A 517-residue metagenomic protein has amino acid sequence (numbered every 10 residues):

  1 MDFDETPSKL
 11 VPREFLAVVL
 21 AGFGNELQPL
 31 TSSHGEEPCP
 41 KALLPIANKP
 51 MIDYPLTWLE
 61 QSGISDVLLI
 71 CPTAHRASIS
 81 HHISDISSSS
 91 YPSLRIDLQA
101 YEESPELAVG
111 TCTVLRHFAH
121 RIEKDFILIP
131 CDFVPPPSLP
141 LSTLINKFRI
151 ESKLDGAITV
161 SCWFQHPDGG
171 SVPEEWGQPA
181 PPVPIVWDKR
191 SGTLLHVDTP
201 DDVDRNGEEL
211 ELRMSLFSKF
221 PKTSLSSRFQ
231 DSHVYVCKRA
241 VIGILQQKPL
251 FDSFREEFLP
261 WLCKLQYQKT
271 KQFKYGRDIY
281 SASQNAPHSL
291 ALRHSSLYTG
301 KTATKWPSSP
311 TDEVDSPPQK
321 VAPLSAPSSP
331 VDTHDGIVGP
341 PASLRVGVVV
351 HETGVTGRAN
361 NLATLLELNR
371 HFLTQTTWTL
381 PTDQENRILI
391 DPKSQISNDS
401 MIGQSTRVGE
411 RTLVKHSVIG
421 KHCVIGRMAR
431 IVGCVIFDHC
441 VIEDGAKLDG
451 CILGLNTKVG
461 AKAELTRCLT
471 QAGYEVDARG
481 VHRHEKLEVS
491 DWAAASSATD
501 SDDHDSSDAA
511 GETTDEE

Functional and structural regions predicted by a protein language model:
D2-R370, T514-E516: Unchanged
G24-E26, R76, D168-G169, S191-G192 (+8 more regions): Generic "edge-of-domain/loop-turn" microfeature
I129, I158, K264-K269, L380 (+4 more regions): Short C-terminal domain-edge/linker segments immediately following a structured domain
S142, K274, T377-D383: Flexible, disordered linker segments and immediate boundary regions flanking tandem C2H2 zinc-finger modules
A282-T311, K447-G480, K486-S490: A broadly tuned preference for mixed-charge, low-complexity surface segments
R370-W378: C-terminal, non-catalytic macromolecule-binding modules
T382, N386-Q395, S400, T406-V408 (+13 more regions): A structural motif detector for beta-strand N-caps
E464, A472-E517: C-terminal segments of enzyme domains that contribute to small-molecule binding surfaces
